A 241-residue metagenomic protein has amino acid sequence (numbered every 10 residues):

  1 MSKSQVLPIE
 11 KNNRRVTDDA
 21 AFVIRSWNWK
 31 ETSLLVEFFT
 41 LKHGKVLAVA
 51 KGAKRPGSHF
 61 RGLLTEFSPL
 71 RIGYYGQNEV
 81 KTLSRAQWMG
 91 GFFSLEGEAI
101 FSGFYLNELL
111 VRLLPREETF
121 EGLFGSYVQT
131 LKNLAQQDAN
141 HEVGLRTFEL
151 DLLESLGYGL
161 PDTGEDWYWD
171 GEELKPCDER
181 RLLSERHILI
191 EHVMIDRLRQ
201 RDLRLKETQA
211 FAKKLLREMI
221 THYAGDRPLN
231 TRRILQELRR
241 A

Functional and structural regions predicted by a protein language model:
S2-L34, F39-A241: Non-catalytic alpha-helical scaffolds and adjoining flexible linkers that form interface surfaces for assembly
